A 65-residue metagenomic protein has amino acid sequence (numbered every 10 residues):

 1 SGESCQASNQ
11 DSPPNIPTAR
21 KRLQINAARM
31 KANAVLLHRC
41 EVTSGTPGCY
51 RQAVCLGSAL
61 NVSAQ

Functional and structural regions predicted by a protein language model:
S1-E41: Short, well-ordered alpha-helical segments
P14, T43-Q65: Short acidic, glycine/proline-enriched helix-loop-strand junctions
